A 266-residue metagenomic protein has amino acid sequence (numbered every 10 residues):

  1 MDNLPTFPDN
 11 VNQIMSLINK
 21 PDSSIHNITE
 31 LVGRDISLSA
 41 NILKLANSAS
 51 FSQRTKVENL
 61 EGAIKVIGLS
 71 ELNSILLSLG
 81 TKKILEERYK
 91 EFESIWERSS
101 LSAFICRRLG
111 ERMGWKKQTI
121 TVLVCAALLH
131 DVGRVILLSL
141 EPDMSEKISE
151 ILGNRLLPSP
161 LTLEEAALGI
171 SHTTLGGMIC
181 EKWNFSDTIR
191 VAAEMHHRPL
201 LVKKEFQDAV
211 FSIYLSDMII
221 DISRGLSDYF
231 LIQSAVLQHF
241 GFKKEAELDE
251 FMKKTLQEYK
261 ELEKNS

Functional and structural regions predicted by a protein language model:
M1-V132, I136-M144, P160, A167-F230: Conserved alpha-helical "signature site" that marks functionally important helical segments or helix/loop junctions
L4, V236-S266: Terminal helices and disordered tails flanking the catalytic cores of nucleotide-processing hydrolases
K56, Y89, I151-L152, A193 (+4 more regions): Juxtamembrane helix-loop transition sites at the ends of transmembrane segments in multi-pass membrane proteins
P142-L156: Post-HEXXH active-site segment of zinc metalloproteases
M218, D228-K243: C-terminal, helix-dominated tail/subdomain
